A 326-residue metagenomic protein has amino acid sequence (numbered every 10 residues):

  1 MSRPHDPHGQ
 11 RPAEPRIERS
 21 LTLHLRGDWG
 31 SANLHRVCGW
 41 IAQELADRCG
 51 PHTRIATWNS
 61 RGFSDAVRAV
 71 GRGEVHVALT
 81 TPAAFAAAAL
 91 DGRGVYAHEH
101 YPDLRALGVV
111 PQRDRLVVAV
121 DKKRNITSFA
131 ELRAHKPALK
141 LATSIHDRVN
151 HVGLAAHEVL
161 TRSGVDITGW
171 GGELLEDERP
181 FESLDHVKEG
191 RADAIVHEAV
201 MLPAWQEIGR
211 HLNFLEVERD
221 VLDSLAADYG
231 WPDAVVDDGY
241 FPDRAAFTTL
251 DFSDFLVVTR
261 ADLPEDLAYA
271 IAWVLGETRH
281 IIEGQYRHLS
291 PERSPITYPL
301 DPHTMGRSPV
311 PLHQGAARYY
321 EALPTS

Functional and structural regions predicted by a protein language model:
M1-S20: Short, low-complexity disordered leader/linker segments with a strong preference for bacterial N-terminal type II
Q10-E14, R105-A106, F129-A130, F241-F247: Short beta-strand/turn micro-motifs at beta-sheet edges
I17-R48, T53-T57, D114-D185, E189 (+4 more regions): Bilobed "Venus flytrap"/periplasmic-binding protein-like clamshell domains and structurally analogous long
G62-R113: N-terminal segment of the mature folded domain
P82-A83, R93, E99, V120 (+2 more regions): Pocket-lining segment of extracytoplasmic ligand-binding domains
P111-R115, L250-F252: Short, solvent-exposed loop/turn segments at the edges of secondary structure
E131-E158, D233-Y298: Ligand-binding clefts/hinges and TM-proximal coupling segments of bilobed small-molecule sensing domains
E189-G190, A199, W205-E207, A270-S326: An extracytoplasmic/periplasmic, membrane-proximal ligand-sensing/linker region
